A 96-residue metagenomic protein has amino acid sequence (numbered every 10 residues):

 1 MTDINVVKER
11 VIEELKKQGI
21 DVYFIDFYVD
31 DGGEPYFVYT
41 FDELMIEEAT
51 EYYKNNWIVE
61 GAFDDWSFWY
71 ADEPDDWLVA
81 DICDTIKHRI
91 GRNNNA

Functional and structural regions predicted by a protein language model:
M1-D31: Negatively charged, low-complexity tracts enriched in Asp/Glu with abundant Ser/Thr
M1-T2, E13, K17, G61 (+1 more regions): Short intrinsically disordered terminal tails
V22-H88: Acidic, low-complexity, intrinsically disordered interaction modules
